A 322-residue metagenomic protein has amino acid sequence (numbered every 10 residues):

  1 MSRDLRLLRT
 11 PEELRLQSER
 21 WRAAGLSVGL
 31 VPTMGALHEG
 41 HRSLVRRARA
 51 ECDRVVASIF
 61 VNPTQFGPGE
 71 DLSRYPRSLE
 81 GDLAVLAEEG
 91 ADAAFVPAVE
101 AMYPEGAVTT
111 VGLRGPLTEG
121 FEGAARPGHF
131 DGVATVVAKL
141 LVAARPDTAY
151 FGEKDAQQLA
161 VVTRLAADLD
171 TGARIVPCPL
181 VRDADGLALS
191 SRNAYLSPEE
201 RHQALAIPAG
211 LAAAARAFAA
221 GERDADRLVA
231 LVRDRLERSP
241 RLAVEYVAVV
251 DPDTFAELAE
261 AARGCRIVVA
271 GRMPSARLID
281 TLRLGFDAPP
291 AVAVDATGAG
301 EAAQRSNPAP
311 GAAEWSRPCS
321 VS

Functional and structural regions predicted by a protein language model:
S2-A243, A248-T254, L282-G285, G300 (+2 more regions): Nucleotidyltransferase catalytic core that binds NTPs
R54, G264-R266: Structural motif
E199-R201, P290-A296: A short, polar/charged loop-to-alpha-helix boundary motif
E257-R263: Conserved beta-loop-beta connector loops within the AMP-binding
E260, V268-M273, L282-L284: Short beta-strand elements
L278: An anion-binding catalytic pocket shared by soluble metabolic enzymes
